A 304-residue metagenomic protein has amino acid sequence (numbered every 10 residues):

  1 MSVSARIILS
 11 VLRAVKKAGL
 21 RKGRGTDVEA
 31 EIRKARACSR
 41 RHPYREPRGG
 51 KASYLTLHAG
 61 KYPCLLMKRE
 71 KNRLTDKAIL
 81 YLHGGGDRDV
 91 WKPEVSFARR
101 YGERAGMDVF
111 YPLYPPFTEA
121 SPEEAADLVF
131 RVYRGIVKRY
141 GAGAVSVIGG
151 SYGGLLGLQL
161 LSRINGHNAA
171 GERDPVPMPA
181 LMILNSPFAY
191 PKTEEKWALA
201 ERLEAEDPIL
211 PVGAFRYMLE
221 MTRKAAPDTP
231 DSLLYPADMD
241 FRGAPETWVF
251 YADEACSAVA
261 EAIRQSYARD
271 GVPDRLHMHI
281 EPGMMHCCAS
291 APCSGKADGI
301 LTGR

Functional and structural regions predicted by a protein language model:
V3-Y44, K77, V137-A142, Q159-R304: Alpha/beta hydrolase fold serine-hydrolase catalytic domain that processes acyl esters and thioesters
E31-K71: N-terminal cap/lid segment of alpha/beta-hydrolase-fold proteins
K71-Y101: Short, surface-exposed "cap/lid" segments of acyl-processing enzymes
A78, G106-F110: A fold-wide structural signal in alpha/beta-hydrolase
G86, Y114-T118, A189, M285: Alpha/beta-hydrolase active-site loop signature
W91, F110-A144: Catalytic nucleophile-loop/oxyanion-hole region of alpha/beta-hydrolase and closely related hydrolase-like folds
V147-G149, N185: Short beta-strand immediately N-terminal to the catalytic nucleophile in serine-hydrolase-like folds
G149, G153, G157: Gly/Ala-rich beta-loop-alpha elbow adjacent to hydrolase catalytic centers
